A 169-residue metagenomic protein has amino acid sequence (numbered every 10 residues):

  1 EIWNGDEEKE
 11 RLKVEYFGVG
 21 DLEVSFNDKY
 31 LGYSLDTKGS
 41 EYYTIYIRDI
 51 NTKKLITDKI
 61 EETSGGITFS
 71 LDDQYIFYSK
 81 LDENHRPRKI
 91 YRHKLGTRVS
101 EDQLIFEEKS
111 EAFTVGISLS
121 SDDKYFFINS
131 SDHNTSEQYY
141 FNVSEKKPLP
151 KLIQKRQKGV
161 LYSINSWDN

Functional and structural regions predicted by a protein language model:
E1-N169: Beta-propeller folds
